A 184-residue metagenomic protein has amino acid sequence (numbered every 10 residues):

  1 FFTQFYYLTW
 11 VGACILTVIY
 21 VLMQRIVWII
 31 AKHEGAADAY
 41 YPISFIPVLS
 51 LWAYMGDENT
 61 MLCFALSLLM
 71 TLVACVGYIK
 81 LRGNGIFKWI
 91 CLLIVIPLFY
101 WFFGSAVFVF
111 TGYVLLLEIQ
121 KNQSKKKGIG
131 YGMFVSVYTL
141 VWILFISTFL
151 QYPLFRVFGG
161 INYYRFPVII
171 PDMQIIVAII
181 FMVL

Functional and structural regions predicted by a protein language model:
F1-F2, L51, M55-D57, T139-M173: Membrane-interfacial interhelical loops
F5-V21: Loop-to-helix entry region of an early transmembrane alpha helix in multi-pass inner-membrane enzymes
T17-A36, V73-G77: Transmembrane-helix motifs of polytopic, lipid-linked glycan transferases
K32-E34, K80-I86, I119-K127: Membrane-interface junctions at the ends of membrane-embedded or membrane-associated helices
A36-G85, Y100-V107, P167-I179: Membrane-interface micro-motifs in multi-pass membrane enzymes
G83-E118, T139-T148: Transmembrane helices and adjacent periplasmic/lumenal helix-loop junctions of polyprenol-phosphate-dependent
K125-W142: Hydrophobic alpha-helical membrane-interfacial segments at the cytosolic entry of transmembrane helices
V183-L184: Soluble catalytic regions of membrane-associated enzymes that act on cell-envelope and secretory-pathway components
